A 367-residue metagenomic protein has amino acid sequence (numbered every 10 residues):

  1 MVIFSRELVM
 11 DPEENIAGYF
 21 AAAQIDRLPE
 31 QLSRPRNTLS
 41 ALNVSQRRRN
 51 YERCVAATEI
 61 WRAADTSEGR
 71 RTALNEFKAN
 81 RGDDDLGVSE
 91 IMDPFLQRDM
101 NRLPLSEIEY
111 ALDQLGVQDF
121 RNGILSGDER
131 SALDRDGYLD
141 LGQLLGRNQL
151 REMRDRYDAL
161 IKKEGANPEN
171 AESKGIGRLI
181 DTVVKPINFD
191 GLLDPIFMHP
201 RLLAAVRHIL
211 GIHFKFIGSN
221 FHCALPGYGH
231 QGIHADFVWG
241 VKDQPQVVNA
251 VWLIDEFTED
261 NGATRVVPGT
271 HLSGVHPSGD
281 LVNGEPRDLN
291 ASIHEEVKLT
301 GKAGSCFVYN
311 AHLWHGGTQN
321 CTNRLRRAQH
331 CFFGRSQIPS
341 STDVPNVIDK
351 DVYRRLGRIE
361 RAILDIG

Functional and structural regions predicted by a protein language model:
V2-A56: The conserved 3'-phosphoadenosine-5'-phosphosulfate
E7-V9, L145-R147, H222-A224, F257-E259 (+3 more regions): Short, solvent-exposed loop/turn segments at secondary-structure junctions
P29, T38-V55, R71-K78, Q97 (+5 more regions): Non-heme Fe(II)/2-oxoglutarate
P35, L39-V44, Y51-E59, R70-R71 (+6 more regions): Non-heme Fe(II)-dependent double-stranded beta-helix
R62-E68: Charged, low-complexity interaction regions
I212, F237-K242, I254-A263, G269-H271: Active-site region of the double-stranded beta-helix
K242-E259, T300-G301, V308, C331-S336: Short, conserved beta-strand element in jelly-roll/cupin
E259-G316, K350, R354, R358: Double-stranded beta-helix
